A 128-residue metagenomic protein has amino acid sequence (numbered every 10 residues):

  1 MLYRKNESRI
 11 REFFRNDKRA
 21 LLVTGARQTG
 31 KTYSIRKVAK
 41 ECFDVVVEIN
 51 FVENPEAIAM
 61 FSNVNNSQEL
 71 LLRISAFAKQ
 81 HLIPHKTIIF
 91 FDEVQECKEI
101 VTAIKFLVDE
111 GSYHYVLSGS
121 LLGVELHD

Functional and structural regions predicted by a protein language model:
M1-D128: Phosphate-binding site recognition
